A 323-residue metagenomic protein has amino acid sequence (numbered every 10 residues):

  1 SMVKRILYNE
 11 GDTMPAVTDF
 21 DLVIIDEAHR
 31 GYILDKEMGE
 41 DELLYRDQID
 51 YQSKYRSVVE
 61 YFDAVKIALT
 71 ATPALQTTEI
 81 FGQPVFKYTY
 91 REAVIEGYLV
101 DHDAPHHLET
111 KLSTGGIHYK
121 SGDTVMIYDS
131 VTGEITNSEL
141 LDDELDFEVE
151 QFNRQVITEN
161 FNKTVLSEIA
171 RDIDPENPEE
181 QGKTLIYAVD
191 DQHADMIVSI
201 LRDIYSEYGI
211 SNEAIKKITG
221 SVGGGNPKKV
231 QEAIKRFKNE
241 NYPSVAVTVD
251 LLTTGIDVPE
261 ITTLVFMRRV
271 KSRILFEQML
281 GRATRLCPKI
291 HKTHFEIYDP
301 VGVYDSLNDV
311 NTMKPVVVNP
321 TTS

Functional and structural regions predicted by a protein language model:
S1-K54, I234-F237, T248-V249: Conserved RecA-like ASCE ATPase "motif II neighborhood" in helicase/translocase motors
S1-M2, E27, L69-P73, D190-D191 (+3 more regions): A short beta-strand-to-loop transition that corresponds to the Sensor-1 phosphate-sensing loop of AAA+ P-loop ATPases
E10-T13, M38-L43, D50, I80-F86 (+4 more regions): Short secondary-structure boundary/capping segments
D19-L22, D63-I67, Y242-S244: Loop/turn-to-beta-strand initiation segments
H29-Y32, Y45, I210-P320: Conserved RecA-like P-loop NTPase helicase motor core
I33-G116: Post-DEXD/H (motif II) to motif III coupling segment of the RecA-like Helicase ATP-binding lobe
T78-Q181: Interdomain helical connector at the RecA1-RecA2 junction of SF1/SF2 helicase-like NTPases
I135-N137, E144-A246: Conserved C-terminal RecA-like helicase domain
